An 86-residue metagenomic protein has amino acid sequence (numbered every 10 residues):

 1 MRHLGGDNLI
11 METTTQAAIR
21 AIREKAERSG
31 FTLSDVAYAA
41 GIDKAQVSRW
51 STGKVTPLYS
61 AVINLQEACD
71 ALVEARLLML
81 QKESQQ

Functional and structural regions predicted by a protein language model:
M1-S29, Q66, A75: A short, Lys/Arg-rich alpha-helix, primarily the initiator
T13, D43, I63, K82-E83: Intrinsic low-complexity/disordered segments
I22, L33, K44, V62: Helix-turn-helix DNA-binding elements, focusing on the entry/boundary residues of the two helices that contact DNA
F31, I42, A71-E74: Short glycine/serine/threonine/alanine-rich loop segments
D35-A37: Short alpha-helical "recognition helix" segments of helix-turn-helix
G41-P57: Recognition helix of helix-turn-helix/homeodomain-like DNA-binding domains that insert into the DNA major groove
Y59-L77: DNA major-groove recognition helix of helix-turn-helix/homeodomain DNA-binding modules
L77-Q86: Short amphipathic recognition helices of helix-turn-helix/homeodomain-type DNA-binding modules
